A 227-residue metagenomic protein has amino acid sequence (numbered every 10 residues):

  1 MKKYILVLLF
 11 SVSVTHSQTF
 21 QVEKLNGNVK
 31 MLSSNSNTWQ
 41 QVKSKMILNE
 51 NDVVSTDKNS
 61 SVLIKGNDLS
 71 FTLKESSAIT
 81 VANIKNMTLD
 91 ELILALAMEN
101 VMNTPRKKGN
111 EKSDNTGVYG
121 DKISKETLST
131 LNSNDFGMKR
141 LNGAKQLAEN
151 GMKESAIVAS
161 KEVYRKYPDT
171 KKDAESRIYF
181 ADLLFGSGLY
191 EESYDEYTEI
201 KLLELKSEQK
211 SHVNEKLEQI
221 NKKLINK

Functional and structural regions predicted by a protein language model:
Y4-S13: Sec-dependent N-terminal signal peptides
Q18-N37, D57-S61, L69, E75-S77 (+1 more regions): Glycine- and acidic-residue-biased ligand/ion/polar-headgroup-sensing regions
D114, G120-R140, Y167-D169: TPR-adjacent "capping" and linker segments in tetratricopeptide-repeat scaffold/adaptor proteins
K166-K171, I200-E215: Short solvent-exposed coil/turn linkers within tandem alpha-helical repeat scaffolds
